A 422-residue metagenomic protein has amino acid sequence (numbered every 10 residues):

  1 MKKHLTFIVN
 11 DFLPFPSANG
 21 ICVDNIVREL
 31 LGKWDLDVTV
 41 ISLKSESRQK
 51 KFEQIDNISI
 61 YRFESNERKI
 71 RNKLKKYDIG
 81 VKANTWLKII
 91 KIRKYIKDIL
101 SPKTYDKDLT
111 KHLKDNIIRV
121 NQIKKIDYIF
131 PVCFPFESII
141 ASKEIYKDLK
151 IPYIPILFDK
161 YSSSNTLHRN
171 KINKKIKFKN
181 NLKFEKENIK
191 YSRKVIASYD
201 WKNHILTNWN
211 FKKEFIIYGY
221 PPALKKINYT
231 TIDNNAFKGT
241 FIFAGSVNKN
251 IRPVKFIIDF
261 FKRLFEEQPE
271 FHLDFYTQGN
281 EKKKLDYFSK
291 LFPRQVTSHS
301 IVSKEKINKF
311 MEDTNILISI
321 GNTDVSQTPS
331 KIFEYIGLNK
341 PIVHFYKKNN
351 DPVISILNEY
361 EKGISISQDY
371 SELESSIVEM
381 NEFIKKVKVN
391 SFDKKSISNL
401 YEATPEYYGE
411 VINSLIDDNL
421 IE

Functional and structural regions predicted by a protein language model:
M1-K69, R263-E266, E422: N-terminal subdomain of nucleotide-sugar transferases
I79-Y128, K177-N181: Conserved nucleotide-sugar donor-binding subdomain of glycosyltransferases
T104, E137-I140, E144, D148 (+2 more regions): Membrane-proximal helix-turn-helix segments that form the acceptor-binding/catalytic region of lipid-linked
K190-Y191, I196, W201-A223: Helix-loop-beta element that forms the nucleotide-linked donor phosphate-binding surface in glycosyltransferases
Y220-K238: Acidic anion/phosphate-binding donor-loop and adjacent secondary structure in glycosyltransferase catalytic cores
D233-R252, I258-F261: Conserved donor-binding/catalytic core segment of Leloir-type glycosyltransferases
T277, K283-K306: Nucleotide-activated donor-binding/catalytic signature segment of Leloir-type glycosyltransferases, i.e., the conserved
E312-S398: Catalytic binding pocket for nucleotide-activated donors in carbohydrate/polymer assembly enzymes
